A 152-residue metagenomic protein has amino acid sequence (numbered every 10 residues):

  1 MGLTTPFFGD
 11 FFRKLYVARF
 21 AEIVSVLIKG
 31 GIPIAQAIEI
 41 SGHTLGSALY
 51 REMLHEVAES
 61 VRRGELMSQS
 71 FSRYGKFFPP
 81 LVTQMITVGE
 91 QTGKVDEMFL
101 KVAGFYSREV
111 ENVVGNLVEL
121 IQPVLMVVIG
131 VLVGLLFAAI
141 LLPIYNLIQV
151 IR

Functional and structural regions predicted by a protein language model:
M1-Y16: Membrane-cytosol interface motif
D10-F12, L100, L147-V150: Short capping/connector residues at structural and topological boundaries
R13-L120: Glycine- and small-hydrophobic-enriched helix-loop-helix hairpins
R108-R152: Bilayer-spanning, highly hydrophobic alpha-helical transmembrane segments
